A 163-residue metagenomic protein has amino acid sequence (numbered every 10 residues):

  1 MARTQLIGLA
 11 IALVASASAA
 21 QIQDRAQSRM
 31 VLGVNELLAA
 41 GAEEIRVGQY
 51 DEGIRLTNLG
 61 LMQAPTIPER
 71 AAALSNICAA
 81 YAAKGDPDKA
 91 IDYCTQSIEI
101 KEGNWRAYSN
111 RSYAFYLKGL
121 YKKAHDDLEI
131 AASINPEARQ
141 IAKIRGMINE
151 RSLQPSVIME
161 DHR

Functional and structural regions predicted by a protein language model:
M1, A17-A19, E150: A composition/secondary-structure signal for short, hydrophobic, low-basic-content segments with alpha-helix propensity
M1-I7: Bacterial N-terminal signal peptides that target proteins for export
G8-S16: Bacterial N-terminal signal peptides
S18-D51: N-terminal leader/linker segments that initiate helical-solenoid repeat arrays
Q21-V34, H125, I130-R163: Terminal, low-structured helical/coil segments at or just beyond the last alpha-helical repeat
A39-R106: Alpha-helical adaptor scaffolds
R46, A80-A83, L117, M147-Q154: Register position in tetratricopeptide repeats
A83, P87-R139, I144-R145: Surface-exposed, polar helix/loop patches in the mature regions of secreted/periplasmic/lumenal proteins that form
